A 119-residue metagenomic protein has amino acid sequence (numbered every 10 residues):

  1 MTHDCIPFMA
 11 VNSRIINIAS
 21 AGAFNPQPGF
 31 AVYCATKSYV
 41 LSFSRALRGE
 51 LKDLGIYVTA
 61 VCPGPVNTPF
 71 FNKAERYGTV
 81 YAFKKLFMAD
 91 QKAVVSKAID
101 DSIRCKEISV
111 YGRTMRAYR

Functional and structural regions predicted by a protein language model:
T2, T36: Active-site helix of classical SDR
D4-S13: A short helix-coil junction within the Rossmann-fold of NAD(P)-dependent oxidoreductases
F8, A23-N25: Conserved catalytic-site region of short-chain dehydrogenase/reductase
N17: Rossmann-fold scaffold of SDR-type NAD(P)-dependent oxidoreductases
S20: Residue(s) in the substrate-gating loop at a strand-loop-helix junction that position the organic substrate next
Q27-A31: Active-site loop immediately N-terminal to the catalytic Tyr-X3-Lys motif of short-chain dehydrogenase/reductase
Y33, L41: Catalytic tyrosine of NAD(P)H-dependent dehydrogenase/reductases that use a Tyr as the general acid/base
R48-R113: SDR active-site lid
